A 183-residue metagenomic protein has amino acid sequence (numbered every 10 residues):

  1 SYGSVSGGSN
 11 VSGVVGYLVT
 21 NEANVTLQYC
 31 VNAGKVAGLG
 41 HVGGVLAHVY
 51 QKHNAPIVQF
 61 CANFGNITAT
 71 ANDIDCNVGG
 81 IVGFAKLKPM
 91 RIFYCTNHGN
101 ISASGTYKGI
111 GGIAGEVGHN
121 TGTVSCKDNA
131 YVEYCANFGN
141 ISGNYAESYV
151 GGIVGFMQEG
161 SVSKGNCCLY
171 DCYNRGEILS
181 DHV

Functional and structural regions predicted by a protein language model:
S1-V183: Predominantly extracellular beta-rich ligand-binding scaffolds that present long acidic/polar faces for carbohydrate
